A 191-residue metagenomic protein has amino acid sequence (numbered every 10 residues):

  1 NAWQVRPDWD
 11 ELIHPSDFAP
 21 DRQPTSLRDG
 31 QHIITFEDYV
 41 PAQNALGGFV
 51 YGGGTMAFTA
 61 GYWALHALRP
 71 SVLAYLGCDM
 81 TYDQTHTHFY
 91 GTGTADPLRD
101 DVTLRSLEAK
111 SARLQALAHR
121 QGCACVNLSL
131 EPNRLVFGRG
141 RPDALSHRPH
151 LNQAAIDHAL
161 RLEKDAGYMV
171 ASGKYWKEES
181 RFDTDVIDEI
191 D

Functional and structural regions predicted by a protein language model:
N1-D191: Metal-ion/cofactor- or nucleotide/acyl-coenzyme-handling active-site neighborhoods
